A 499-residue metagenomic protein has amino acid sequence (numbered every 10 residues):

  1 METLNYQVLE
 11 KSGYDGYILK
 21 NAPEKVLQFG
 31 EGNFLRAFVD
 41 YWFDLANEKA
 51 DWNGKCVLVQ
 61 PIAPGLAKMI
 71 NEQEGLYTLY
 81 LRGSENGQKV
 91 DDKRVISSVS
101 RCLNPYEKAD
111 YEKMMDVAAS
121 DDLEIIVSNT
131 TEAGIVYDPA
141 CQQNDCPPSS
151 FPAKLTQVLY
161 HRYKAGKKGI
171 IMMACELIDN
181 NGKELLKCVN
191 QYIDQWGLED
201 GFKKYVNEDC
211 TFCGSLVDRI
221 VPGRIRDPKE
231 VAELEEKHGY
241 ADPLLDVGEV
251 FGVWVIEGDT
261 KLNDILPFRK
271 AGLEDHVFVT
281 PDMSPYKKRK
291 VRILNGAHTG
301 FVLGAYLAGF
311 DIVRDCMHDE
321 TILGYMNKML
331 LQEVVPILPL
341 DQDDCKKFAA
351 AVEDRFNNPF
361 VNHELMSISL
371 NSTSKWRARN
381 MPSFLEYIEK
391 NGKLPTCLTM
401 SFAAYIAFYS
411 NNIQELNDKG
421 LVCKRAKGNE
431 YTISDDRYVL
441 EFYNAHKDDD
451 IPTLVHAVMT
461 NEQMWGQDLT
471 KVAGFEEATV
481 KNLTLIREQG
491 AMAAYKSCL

Functional and structural regions predicted by a protein language model:
M1-L499: Substrate/ligand-engaging "lid" and interaction regions
